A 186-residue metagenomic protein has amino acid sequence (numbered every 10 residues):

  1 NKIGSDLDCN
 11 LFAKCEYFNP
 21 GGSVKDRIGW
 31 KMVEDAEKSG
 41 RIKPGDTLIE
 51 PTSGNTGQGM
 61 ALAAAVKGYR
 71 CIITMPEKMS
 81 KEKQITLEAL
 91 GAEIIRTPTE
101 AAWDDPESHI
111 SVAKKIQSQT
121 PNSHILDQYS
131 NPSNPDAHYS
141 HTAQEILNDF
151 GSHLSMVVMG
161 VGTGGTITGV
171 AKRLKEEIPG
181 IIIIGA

Functional and structural regions predicted by a protein language model:
N1-A186: PLP-dependent amino-acid enzyme catalytic core
